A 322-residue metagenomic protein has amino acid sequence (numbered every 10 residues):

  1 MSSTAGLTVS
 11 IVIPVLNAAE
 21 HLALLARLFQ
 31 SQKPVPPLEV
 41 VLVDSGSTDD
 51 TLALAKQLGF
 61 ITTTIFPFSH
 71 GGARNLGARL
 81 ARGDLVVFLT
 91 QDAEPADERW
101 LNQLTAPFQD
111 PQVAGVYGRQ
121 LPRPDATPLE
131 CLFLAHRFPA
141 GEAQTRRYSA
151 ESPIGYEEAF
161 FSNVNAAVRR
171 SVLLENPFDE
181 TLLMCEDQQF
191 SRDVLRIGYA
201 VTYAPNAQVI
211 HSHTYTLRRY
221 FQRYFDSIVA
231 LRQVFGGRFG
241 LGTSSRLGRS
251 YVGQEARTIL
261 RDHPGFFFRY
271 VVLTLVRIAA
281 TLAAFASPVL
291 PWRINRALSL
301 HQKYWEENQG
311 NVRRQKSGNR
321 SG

Functional and structural regions predicted by a protein language model:
R27-P37: Short, acidic, metal-binding catalytic loop of nucleotide-sugar glycosyltransferases
D44-L52, E94: A conserved acidic beta->alpha catalytic loop
I65-A81: Glycine-rich, basic loop-to-helix element that forms the pyrophosphate-binding segment of sugar-nucleotide handling
V86: Short aromatic/hydrophobic "clamp" motif used to bind/position activated sugar donors
E94, E98-C131: Conserved donor NDP-sugar-binding/catalytic core segment of glycosyltransferases
R146-V168, L183, Q189: A recurrent flexible, glycine/aromatic-enriched loop bordering the glycosyltransferase active site that acts as
A166, V172-N176, T181-Q208: A short, conserved alpha-helix in the catalytic core of glycosyltransferases
R223-V229, Q233, G237-G322: Non-catalytic, C-terminal membrane-associated alpha-helical segments of glycosyltransferases
